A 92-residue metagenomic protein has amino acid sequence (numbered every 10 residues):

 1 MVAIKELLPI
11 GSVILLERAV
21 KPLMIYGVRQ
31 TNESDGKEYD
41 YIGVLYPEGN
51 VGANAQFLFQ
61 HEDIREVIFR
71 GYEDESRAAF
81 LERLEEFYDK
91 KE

Functional and structural regions predicted by a protein language model:
V2-L7, Q30: Short, surface-exposed secondary-structure edge patches
K21-T31: Short beta-strand-centered aromatic/proline hotspots
T31-Y41: Short, solvent-exposed secondary-structure boundary/capping segments
V44-E92: Intrinsically disordered, low-complexity, charged/polar segments
